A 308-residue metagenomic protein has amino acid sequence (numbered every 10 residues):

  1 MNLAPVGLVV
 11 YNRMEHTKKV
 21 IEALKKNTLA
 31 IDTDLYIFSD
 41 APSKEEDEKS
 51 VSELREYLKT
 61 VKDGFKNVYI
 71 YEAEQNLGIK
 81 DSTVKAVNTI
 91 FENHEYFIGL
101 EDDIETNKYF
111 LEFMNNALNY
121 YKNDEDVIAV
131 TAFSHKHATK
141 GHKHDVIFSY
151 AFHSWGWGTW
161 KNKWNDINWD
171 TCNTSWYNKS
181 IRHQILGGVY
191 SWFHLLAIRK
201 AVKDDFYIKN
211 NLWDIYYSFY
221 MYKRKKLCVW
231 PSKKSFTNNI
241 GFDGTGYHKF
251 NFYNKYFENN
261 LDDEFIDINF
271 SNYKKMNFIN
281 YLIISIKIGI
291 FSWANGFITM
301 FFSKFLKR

Functional and structural regions predicted by a protein language model:
M1-G99, I104-R308: An acidic/histidine-cluster motif and surrounding catalytic segment that typifies divalent-metal-assisted enzyme active
